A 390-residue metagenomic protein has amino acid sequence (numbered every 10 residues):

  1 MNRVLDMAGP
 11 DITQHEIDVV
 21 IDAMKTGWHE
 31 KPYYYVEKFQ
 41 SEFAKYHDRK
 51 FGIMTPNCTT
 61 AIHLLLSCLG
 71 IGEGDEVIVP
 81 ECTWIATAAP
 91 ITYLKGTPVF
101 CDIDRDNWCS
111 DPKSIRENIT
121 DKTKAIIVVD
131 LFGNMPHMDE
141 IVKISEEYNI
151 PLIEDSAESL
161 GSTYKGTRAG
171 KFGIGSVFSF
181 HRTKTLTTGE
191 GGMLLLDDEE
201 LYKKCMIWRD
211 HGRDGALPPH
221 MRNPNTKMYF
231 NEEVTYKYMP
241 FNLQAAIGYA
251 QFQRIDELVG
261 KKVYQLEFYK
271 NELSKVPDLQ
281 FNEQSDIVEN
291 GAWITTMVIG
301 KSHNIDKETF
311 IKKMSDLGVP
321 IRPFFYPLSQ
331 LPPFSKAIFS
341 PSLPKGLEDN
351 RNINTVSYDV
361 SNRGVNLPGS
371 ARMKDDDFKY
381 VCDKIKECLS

Functional and structural regions predicted by a protein language model:
M1-E30, F230-E232, P368: N-terminal "arm"/small-domain region of PLP-dependent enzymes with the aminotransferase-like
V20, F43, A61, V77 (+16 more regions): Generic structural signal for small/hydrophobic residues in well-ordered secondary structure, especially within
H29-E76, P90-L94, F100-D102, T167: Phosphate-binding glycine-rich loop
S67-S156, T163: PLP-dependent aminotransferase-like
K143-P151, M193-R213, T309-V319: Basic phosphate/pyrophosphate-binding loop/patch that engages nucleotide-derived ligands
S159-K165, F172-I294, S329: Active-site region of PLP-dependent enzymes
R213-P224, F268-L273, T309-V365: Conserved PLP cofactor-binding pocket of PLP-dependent enzymes
E283-S285, A292-H303, L328-I338, N362-D375: Conserved PLP-binding active-site segment of the aspartate aminotransferase-like
